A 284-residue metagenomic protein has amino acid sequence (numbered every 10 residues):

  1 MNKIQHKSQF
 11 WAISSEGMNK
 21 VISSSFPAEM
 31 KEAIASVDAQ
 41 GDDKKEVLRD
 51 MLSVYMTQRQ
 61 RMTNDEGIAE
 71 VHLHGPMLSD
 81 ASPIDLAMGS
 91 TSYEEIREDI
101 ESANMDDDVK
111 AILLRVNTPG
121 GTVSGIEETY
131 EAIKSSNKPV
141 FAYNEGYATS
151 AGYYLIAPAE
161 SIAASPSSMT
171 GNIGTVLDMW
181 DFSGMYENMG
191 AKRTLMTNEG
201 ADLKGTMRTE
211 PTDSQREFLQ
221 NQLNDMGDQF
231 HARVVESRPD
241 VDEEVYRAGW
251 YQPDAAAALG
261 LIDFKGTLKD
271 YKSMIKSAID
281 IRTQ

Functional and structural regions predicted by a protein language model:
M1-Q284: N-terminal organellar transit peptides
